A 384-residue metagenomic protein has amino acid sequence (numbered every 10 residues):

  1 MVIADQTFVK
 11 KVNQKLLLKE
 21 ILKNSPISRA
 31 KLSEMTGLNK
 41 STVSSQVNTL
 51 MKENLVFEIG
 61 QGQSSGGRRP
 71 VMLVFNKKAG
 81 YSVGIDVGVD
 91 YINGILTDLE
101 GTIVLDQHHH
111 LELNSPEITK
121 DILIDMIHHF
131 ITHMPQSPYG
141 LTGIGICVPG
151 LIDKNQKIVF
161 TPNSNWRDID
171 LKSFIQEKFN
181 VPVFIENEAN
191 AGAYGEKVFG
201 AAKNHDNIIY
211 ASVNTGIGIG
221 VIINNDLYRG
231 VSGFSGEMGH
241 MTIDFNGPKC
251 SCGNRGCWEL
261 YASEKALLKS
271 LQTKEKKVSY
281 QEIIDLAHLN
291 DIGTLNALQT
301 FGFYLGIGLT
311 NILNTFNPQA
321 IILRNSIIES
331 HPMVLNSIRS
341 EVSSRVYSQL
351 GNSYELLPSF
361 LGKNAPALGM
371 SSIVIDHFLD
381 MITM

Functional and structural regions predicted by a protein language model:
M1-Y139, N246-K249, C257-M384: ATP-binding/phosphotransfer module of carbohydrate and carboxylate kinases, centering on a glycine-rich
S82-D86, L141-G145, I208-S212, G218-G220: Short glycine-aspartate micro-motif
D98, D153, I222-I223: Short, acidic, Ser/Thr-enriched surface-loop or helix-capping motifs
D106-H108, S115-I118, R167, K178-I292: Glycine/GP-enriched mid-protein hinge/lid loop-to-helix segment characteristic of carbohydrate kinases
Q107-N207, M333-S344: Glycine-rich phosphate-binding loop and adjoining helix at the ATP-binding site of ATP-dependent phosphoryl-transfer
P149-L151, N214-G216, I327: Short glycine-rich anion-binding loops that position phosphate/pyrophosphate groups of nucleotides and phosphorylated
